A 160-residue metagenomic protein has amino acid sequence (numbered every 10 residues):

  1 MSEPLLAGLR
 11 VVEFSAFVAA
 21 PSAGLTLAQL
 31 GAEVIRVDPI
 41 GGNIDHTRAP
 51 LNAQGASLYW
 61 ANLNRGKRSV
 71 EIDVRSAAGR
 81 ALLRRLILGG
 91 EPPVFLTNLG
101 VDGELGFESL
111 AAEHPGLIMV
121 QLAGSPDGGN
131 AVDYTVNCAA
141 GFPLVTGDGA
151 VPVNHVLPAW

Functional and structural regions predicted by a protein language model:
M1-W160: N-terminal helix-loop segment corresponding to the beta1-alpha1 unit of nucleotide/adenylate-binding folds
